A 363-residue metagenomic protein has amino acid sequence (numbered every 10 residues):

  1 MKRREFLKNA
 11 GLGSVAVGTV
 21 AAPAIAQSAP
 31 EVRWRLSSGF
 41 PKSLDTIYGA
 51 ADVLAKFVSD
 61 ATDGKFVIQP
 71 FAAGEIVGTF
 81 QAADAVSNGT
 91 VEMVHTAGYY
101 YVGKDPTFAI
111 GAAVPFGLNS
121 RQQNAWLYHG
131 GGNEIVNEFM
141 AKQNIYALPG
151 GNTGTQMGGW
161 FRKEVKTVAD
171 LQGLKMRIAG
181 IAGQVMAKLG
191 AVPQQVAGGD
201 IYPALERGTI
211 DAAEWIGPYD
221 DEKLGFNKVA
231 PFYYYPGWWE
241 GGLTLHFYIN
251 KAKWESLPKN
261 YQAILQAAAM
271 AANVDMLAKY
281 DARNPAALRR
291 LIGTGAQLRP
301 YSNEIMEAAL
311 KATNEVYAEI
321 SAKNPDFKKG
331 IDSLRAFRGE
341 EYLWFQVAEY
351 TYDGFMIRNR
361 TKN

Functional and structural regions predicted by a protein language model:
K2-V20, I25-Q123, G131-N363: N-terminal secretory/targeting leader peptides
